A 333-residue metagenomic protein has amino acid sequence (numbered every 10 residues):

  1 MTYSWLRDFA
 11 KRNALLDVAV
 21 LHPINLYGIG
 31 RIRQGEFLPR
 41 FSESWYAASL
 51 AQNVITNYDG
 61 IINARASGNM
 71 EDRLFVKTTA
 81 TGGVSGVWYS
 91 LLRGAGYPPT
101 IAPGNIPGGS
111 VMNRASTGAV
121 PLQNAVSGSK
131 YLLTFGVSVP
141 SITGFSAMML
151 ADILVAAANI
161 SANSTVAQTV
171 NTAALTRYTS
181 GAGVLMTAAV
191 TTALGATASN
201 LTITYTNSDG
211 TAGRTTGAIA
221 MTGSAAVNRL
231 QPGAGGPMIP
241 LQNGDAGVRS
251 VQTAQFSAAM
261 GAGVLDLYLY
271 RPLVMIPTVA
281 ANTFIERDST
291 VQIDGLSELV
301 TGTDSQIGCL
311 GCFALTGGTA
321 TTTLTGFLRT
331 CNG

Functional and structural regions predicted by a protein language model:
T2-G333: Polar, enzyme-active/binding microenvironments
